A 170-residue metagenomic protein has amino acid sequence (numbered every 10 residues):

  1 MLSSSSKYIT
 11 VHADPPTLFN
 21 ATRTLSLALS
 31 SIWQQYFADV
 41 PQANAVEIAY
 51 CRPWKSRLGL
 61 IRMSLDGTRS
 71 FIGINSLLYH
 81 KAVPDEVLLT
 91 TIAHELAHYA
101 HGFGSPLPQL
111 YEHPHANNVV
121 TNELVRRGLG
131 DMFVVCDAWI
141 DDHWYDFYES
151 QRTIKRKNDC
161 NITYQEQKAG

Functional and structural regions predicted by a protein language model:
L2-V46, Y50-M63, T68, H80-A82 (+1 more regions): Metalloprotease/metallohydrolase-associated module, dominated by Zn2+-dependent proteases
F71-L77: Compact, charge-rich alpha-helical regulatory domains located at protein termini
D85-L89: Alpha-helical scaffolds flanking conserved acidic
T90-G102: Active-site recognition of the HExxH zinc-binding catalytic motif
